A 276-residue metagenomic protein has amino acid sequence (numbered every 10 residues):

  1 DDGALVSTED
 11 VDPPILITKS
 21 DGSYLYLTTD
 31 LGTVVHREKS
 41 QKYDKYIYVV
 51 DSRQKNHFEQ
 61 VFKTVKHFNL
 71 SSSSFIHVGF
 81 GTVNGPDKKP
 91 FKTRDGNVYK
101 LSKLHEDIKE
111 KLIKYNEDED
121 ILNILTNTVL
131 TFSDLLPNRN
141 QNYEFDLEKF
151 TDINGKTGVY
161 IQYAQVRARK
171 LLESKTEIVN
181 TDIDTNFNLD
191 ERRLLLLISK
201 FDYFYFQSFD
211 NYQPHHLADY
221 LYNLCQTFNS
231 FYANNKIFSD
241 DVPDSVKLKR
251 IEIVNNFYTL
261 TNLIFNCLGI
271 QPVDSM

Functional and structural regions predicted by a protein language model:
D1-M276: Non-catalytic interaction-recognition regions
